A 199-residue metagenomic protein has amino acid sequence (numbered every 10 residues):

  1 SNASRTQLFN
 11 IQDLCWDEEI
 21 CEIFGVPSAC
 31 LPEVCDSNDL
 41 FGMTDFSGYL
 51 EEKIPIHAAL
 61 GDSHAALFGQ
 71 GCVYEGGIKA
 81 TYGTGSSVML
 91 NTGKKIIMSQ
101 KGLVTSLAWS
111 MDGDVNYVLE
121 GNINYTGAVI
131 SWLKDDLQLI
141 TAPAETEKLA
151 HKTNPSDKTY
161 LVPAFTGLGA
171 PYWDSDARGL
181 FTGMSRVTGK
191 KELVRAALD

Functional and structural regions predicted by a protein language model:
S1-A3: Nucleotide/phosphate-binding loop and acidic/charged catalytic motifs in nucleotide-binding or -utilizing enzymes
Q7-I23, T44-D199: Active-site core segments that coordinate phosphate-bearing ligands/cofactors across diverse enzyme families
E33-F41: Gly/charged, well-structured mid-domain segments that form the phosphate/adenylate-handling core of ATP-dependent
